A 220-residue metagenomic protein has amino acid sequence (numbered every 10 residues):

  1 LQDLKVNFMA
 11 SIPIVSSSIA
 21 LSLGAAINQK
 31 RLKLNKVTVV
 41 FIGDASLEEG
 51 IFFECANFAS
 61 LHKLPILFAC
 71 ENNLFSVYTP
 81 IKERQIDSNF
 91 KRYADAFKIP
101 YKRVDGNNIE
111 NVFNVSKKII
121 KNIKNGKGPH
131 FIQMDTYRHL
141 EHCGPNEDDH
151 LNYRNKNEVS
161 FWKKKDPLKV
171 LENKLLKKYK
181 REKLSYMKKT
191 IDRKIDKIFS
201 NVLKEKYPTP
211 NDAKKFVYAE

Functional and structural regions predicted by a protein language model:
L1-H62, P80-I86, K91, A96-K98: Cofactor-binding active-site loop characterized by glycine-rich and histidine/acidic residues
K30-L34, I86-K118, V159-K188: Conserved thiamine diphosphate
V37, P65, P129-F131: Beta-sheet entry/capping signal
I42-E48, C70-S76, N107-E110, T136-R138: Acidic, glycine-rich active-site loops and adjacent beta-strand->loop/helix elements that engage anionic groups
F52-C55, N114-K121: Glycine-rich, charged/polar anion/phosphate-binding loops that engage phosphate groups from diverse ligands
S60-C70: A glycine-rich helix N-cap at a beta->alpha junction
L67-A69, R103, F131-Q133: Structured core elements
N122-E220: Glycine/aspartate-rich loop-and-adjacent alpha/beta segment that forms the canonical ThDP
